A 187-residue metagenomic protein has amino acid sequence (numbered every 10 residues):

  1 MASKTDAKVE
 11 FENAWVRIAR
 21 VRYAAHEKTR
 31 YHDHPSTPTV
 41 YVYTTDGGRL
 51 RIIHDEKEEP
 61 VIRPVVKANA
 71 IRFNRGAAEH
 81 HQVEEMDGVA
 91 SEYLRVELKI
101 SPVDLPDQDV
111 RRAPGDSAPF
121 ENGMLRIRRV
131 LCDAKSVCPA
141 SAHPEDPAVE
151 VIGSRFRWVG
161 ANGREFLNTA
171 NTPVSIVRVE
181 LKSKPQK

Functional and structural regions predicted by a protein language model:
M1-P64: Ordered, small/hydrophobic-rich secondary-structure cores
F11-W15, G48, H54-A77, V151-E165: Short acidic-glycine-tyrosine-enriched beta hairpin
I18-V21, Y93-L94, L125-V130, C138 (+1 more regions): Fold-core signature of tandem repeat domains
Y23-K28, N69, C132-K135, S154 (+1 more regions): Tight coil/turn sites that cap or link beta-strands
T29-H34, V61-R63, E84-E85, V137-H143 (+1 more regions): Short histidine-centered beta-strand/loop micro-motifs that create catalytic or ligand/metal-coordination sites
S36-D55, S136-F156: Glycine- and acidic-residue-biased ligand/ion/polar-headgroup-sensing regions
G76-P102, P144-E145, G160-Q186: Ligand-binding loop in jelly-roll beta-barrel domains
Q82-D133: Surface-exposed beta-loop interaction hotspot
